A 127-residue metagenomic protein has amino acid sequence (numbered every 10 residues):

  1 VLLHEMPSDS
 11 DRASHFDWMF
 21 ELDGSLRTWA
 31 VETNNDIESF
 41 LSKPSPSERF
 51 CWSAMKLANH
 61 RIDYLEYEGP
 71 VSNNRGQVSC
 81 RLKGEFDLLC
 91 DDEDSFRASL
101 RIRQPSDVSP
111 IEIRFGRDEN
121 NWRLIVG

Functional and structural regions predicted by a protein language model:
V1-G127: A charge-rich, low-complexity, intrinsically flexible signal that marks solvent-exposed coils, linkers, repeats
